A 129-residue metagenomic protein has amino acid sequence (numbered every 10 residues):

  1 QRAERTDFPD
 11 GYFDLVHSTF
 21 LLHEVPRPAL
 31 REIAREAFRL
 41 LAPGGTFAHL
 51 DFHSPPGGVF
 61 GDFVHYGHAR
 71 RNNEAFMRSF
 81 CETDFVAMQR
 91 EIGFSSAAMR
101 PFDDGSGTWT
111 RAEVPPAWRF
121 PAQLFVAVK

Functional and structural regions predicted by a protein language model:
Q1-R5, E32: Class I SAM-dependent methyltransferase SAM/SAH-binding core
E4-V16: A short acidic, Gly/Pro-enriched loop at the edge of an enzyme's catalytic core that lines a small-molecule cofactor
D14-P28: A short SAM/SAH-binding and catalytic strip from SAM-dependent methyltransferases
R31-P43: A short glycine-rich, Lys/Arg-flanked "PGG" loop and its adjoining helix->strand segment in the class I
A48-W109: C-terminal alpha-helical "lid/dimerization" subdomain adjacent to the S-adenosyl-L-methionine
R111-P116: Short proline/glycine-enriched turn/loop segments at secondary-structure junctions
L124-K129: C-terminal lobe and adjacent flexible extensions of AdoMet/dcAdoMet transferase-like proteins
